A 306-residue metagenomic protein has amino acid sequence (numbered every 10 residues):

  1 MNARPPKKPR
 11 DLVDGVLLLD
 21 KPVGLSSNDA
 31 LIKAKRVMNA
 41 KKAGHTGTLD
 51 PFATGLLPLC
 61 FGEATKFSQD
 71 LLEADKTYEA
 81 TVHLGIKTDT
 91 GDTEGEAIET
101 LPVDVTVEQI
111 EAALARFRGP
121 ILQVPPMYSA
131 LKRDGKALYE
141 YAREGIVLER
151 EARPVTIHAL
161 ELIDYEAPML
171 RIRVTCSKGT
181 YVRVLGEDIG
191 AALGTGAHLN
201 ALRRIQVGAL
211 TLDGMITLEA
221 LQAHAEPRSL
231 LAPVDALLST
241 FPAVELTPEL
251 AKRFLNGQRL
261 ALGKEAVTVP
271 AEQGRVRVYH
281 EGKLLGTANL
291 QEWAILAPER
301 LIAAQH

Functional and structural regions predicted by a protein language model:
M1-K178, V182-I216: Catalytic cores of RNA-modifying enzymes
M1-P22, N28-H45, L49, A53 (+1 more regions): Accessory RNA 3′-end/elbow-binding domains used by RNA modification enzymes
